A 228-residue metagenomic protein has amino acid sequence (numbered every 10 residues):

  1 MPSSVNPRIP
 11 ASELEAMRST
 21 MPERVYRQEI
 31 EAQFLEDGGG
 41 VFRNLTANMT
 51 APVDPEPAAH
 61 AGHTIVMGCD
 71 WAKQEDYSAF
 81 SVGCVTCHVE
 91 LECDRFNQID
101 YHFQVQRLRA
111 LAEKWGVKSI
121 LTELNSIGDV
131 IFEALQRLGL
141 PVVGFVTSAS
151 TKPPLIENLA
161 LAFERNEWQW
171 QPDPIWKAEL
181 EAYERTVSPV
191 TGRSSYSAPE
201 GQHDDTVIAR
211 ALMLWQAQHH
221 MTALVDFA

Functional and structural regions predicted by a protein language model:
M1, I30, F80, L159 (+1 more regions): A residue-level signal for conserved active-site and pocket-lining positions in enzyme catalytic cores
M1, Q28-Q33, G40-N48, E123 (+3 more regions): Short coil/turn segments at secondary-structure boundaries
M1-P2, I30, F96, F145: Hydrophobic residues at beta-strand termini and immediately following loops that shape nucleotide-binding pockets
S3-C69: ATPase catalytic-site recognition across NTP-hydrolyzing enzymes
A59-V85: Gly/Thr-rich phosphate-binding beta-strand-loop-beta motif of the actin/hexokinase/Hsp70
C69, R185-A228: Charge-patterned, long linear interaction tracts outside catalytic cores
A79, F103-R107, I208: Well-ordered alpha-helical segments embedded in enzymatic catalytic cores
C84-T191: Mg2+-dependent endonuclease catalytic cores in nucleic-acid-processing enzymes, primarily RNase H-like
